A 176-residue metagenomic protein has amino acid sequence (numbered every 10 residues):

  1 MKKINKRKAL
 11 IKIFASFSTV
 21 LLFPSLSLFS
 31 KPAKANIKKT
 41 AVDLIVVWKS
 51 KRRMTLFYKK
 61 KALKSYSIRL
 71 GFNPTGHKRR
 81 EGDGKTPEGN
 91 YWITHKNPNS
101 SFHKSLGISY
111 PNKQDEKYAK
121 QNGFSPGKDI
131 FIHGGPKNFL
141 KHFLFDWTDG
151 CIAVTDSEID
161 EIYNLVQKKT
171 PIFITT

Functional and structural regions predicted by a protein language model:
M1-S18: N-terminal secretory signal peptides and thylakoid transit peptides that target proteins across membranes
K3, P24-V46: C-terminal segment of N-terminal export signals and the immediately downstream linker at the start of the mature
A33-D43, L70-T94, K117-Y118, D156: N-terminal post-signal-peptidase region of extra-cytosolic proteins
T40-A41, N90-Y91, H95-T176: Exported/periplasmic cell-wall-interacting domains
K61-N73: Short Gly/aromatic-enriched secondary-structure transition segments
